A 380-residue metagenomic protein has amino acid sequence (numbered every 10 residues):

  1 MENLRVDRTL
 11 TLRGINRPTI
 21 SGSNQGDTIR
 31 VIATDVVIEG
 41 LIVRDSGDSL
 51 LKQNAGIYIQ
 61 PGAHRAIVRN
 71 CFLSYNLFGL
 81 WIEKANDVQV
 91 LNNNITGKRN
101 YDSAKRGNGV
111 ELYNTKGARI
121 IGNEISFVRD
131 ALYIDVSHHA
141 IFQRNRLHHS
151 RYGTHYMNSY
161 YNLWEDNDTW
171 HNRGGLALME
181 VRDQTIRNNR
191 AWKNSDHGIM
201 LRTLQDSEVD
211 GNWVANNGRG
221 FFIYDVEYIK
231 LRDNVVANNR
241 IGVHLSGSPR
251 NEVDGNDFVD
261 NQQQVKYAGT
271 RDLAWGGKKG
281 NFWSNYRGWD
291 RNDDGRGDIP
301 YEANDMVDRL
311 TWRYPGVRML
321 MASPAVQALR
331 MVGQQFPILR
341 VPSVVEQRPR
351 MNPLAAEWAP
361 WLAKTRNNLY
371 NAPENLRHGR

Functional and structural regions predicted by a protein language model:
M1-N3, G22-D27, G47-Q53, N76-E83 (+9 more regions): Short glycine/acidic-rich loop motifs that flank beta-strands on beta-rich extracellular proteins
M1-T11, I20-R65, F78-A85, L112: Extracellular beta-strand-rich solenoid/capping regions of secreted or surface-exposed proteins that bind or remodel
N3, T9, R17, T28 (+20 more regions): Detector for repetitive beta-architecture
I59, H64-S126, Y133: Compact, aliphatic and Gly/Pro-tolerant "microcore" segments centered on a short helix or tight beta-hairpin and their
I229-K230, A237-S246, N251-R380: Functionally critical loop-and-helix segments that line ligand-binding/catalytic clefts of soluble enzyme domains
